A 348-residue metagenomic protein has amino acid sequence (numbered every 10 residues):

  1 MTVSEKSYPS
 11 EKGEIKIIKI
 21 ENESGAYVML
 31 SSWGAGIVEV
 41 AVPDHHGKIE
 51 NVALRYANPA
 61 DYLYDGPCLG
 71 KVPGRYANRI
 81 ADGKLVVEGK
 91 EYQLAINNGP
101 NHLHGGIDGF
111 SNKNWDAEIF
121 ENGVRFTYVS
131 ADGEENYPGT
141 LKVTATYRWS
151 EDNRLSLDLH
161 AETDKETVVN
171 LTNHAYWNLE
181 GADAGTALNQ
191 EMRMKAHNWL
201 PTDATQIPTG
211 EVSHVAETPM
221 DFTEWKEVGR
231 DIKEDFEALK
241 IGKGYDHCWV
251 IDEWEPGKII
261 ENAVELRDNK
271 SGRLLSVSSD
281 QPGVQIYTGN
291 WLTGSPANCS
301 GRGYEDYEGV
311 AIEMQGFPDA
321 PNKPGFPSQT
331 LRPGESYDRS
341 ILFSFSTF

Functional and structural regions predicted by a protein language model:
M1-F348: An exposed, glycine/acidic-rich loop-and-rim segment of catalytic or binding clefts
